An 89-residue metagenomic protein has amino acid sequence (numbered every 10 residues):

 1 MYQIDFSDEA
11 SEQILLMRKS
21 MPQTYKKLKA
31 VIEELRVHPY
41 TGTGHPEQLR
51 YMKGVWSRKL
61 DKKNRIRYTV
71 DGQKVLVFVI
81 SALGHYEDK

Functional and structural regions predicted by a protein language model:
M1-Q3, L15-K26, A30, K59-K89: Enriched for short, Lys/Arg-rich terminal
Y2-D5, R36: Generic alpha-helical hydrophobic packing signal
E33-K59: A short, surface-exposed loop/turn module that caps and links secondary-structure elements
